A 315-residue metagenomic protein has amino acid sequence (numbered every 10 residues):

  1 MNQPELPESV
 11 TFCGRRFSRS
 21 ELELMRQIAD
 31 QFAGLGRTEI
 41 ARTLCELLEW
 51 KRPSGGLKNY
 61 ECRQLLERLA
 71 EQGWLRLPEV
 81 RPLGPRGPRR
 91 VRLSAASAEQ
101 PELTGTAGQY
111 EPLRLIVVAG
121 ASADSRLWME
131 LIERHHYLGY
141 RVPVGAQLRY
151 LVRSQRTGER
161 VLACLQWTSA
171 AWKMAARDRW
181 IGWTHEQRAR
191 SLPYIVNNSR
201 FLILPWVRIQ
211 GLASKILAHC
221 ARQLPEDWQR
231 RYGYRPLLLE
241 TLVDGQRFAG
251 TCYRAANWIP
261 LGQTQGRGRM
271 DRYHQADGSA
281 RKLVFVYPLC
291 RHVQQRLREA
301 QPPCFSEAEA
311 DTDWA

Functional and structural regions predicted by a protein language model:
M1-L22: Basic, amphipathic alpha-helix used for nucleic-acid engagement in HTH/winged-helix/SANT-Myb modules and analogous
E8-V10, R26, E79, R86-A121: Conserved N-terminal entry element of GNAT/NAT acetyltransferase domains
T11, L22-R26, Q31, L35 (+2 more regions): Acyl-donor binding region in acyl/amide transferases
Q64-Q72: N-terminal accessory alpha/beta regions
E71-E79, L261: A short, conserved structural fragment
V80-L83, Q265-G266: Short, Lys/Arg-rich nucleic-acid/phosphate-binding segment
H292-R296: Long C-terminal interaction/binding lobes of large macromolecular proteins
P303-A315: Short, cationic low-complexity segments
